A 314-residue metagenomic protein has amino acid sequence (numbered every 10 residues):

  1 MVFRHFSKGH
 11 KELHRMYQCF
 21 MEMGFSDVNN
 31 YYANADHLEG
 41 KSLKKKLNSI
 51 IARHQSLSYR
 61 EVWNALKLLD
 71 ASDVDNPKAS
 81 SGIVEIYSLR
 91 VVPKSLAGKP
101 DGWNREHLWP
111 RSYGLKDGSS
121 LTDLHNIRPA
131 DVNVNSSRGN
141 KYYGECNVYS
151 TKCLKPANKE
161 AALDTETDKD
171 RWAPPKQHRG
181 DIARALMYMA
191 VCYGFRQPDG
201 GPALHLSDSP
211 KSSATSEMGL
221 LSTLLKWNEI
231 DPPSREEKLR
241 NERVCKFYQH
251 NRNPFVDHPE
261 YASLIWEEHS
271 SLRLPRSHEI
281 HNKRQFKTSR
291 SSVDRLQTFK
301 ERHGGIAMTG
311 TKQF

Functional and structural regions predicted by a protein language model:
V2-L89, L264-I306, G310, F314: N-terminal module-boundary/linker segments of secreted carbohydrate-active enzymes
I50-H54, D75-K78, L96-D101, L154-A157: A generic short-segment signal for beta-strand/edge and adjacent turn/coil regions
R90, S95: Long, structured ligand/cofactor-binding scaffold of large enzymes
G98-N104, L108-I306, G310: Domain-level detector of nuclease and nuclease-like folds in predominantly extracellular/periplasmic contexts
